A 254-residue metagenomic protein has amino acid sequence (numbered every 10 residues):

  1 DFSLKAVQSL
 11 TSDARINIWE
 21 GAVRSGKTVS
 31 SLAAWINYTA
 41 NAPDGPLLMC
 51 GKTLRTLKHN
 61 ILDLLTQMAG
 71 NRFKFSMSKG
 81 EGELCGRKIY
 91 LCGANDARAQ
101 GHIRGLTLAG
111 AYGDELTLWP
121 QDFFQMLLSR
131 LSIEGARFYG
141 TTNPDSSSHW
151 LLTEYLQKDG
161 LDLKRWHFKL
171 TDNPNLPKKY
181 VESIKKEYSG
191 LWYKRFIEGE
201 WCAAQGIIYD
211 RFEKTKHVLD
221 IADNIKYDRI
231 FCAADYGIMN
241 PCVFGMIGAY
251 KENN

Functional and structural regions predicted by a protein language model:
D1-A14: Pre-Walker A adenine-sensing motif
T28-P43: Walker A/P-loop NTP-binding motif
G45-L57: Conserved RecA-like ASCE P-loop NTPase motor core of nucleic-acid helicases/translocases
R55-A109, W201: Inter-Walker segment of RecA-like/P-loop motor cores
D114-L116: Walker B catalytic acidic pair
L118-E187: ASCE P-loop NTPase helicase motor core
N173-Y236, P241: ATPase catalytic-site recognition across NTP-hydrolyzing enzymes
K226, M246-N254: Nucleic-acid-processing active sites and adjacent nucleic-acid-binding tracks, predominantly divalent metal-dependent
